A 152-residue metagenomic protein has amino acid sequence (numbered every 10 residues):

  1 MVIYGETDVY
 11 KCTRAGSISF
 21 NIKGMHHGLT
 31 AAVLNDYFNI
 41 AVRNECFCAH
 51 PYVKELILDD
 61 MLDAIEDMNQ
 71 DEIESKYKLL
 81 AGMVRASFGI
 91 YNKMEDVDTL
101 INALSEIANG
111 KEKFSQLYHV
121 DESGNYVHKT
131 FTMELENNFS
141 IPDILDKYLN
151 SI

Functional and structural regions predicted by a protein language model:
M1-I152: Pyridoxal 5′-phosphate
